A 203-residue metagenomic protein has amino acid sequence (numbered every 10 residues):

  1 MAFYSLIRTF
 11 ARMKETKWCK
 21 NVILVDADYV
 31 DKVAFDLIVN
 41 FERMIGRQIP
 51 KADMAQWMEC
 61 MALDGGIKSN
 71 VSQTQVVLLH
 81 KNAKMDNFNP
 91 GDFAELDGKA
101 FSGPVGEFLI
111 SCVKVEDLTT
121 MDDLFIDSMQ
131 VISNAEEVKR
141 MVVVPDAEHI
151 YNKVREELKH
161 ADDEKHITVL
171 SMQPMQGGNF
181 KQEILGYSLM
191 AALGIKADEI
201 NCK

Functional and structural regions predicted by a protein language model:
Y4-S5, S188: Compositionally biased, intrinsically disordered low-complexity regions enriched in proline and serine
L6-V113: Domain-level signal for Mg2+-assisted phosphodiester chemistry and nucleotide/NA-binding surfaces in nucleic-acid
G103-K203: Nuclease catalytic cores that cleave nucleic-acid phosphodiester bonds, predominantly acidic two-metal-ion
